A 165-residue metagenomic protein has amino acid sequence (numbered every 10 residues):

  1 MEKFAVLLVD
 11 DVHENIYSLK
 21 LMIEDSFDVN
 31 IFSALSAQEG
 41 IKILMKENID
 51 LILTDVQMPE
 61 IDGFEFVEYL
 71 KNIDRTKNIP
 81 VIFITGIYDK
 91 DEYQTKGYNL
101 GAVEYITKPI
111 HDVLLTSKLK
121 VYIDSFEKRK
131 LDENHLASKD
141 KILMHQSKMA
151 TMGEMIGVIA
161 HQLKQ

Functional and structural regions predicted by a protein language model:
D10, D55, T85: Active-site residues of response regulator receiver
H13-F32: Two-component/phosphorelay signaling modules centered on CheY-like receiver
E14, S33-K42, G63: Helix N-cap/capping motif at the beta->alpha junctions
M58: Receiver (REC) domain active-site loop signature in two-component systems and cognate sites in sensor histidine kinases
E65, K77, Y88-E104: Alpha4 helix (beta4-alpha4-beta5 surface) of REC/receiver domains from two-component response regulators
P109-L119: C-terminal output helix
S125-A150: Conserved signal-transmission helix
